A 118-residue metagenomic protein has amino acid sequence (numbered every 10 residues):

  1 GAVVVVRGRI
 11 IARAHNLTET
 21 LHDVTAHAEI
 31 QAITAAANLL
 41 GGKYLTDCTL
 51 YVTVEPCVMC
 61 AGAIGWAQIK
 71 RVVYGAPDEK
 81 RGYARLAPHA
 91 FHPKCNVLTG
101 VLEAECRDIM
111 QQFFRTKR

Functional and structural regions predicted by a protein language model:
G1-G8: Short beta-strand scaffold segments in enzyme catalytic cores
L17-I30: A short, polar/charged loop-to-alpha-helix boundary motif
T18, V52, A76: Residues that line or immediately flank small-molecule/substrate-binding pockets and catalytic motifs
A28, A32-L39: Stable alpha-helical structural segments in soluble proteins, enriched in small hydrophobic residues
G42-E55: Immediate flanking context of iron-sulfur cluster ligation sites
P56-R118: Zinc-dependent deaminase
